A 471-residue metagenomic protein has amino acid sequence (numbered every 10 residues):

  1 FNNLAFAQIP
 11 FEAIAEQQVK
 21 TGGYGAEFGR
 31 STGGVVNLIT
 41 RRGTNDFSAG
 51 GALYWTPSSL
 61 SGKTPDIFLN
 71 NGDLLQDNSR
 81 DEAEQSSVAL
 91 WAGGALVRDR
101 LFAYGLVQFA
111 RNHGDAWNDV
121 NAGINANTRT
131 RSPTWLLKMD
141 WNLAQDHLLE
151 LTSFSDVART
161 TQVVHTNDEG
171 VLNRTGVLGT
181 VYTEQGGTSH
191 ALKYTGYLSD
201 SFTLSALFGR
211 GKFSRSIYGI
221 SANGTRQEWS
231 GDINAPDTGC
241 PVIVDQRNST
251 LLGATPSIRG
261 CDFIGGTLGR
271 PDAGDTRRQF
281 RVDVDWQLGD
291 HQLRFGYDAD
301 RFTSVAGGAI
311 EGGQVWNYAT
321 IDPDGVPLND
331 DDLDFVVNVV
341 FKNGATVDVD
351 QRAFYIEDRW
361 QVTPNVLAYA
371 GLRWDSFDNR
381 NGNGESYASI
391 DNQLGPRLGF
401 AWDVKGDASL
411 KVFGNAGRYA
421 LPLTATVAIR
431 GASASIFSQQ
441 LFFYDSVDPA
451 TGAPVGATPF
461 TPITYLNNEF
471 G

Functional and structural regions predicted by a protein language model:
F1-T21, T64-A83, L90, L137: Short acidic/polar hinge/loop motifs at secondary-structure boundaries that mediate gating or recognition
Q8-T56, G62, S87-R100: A beta-strand signature from Gram-negative outer-membrane beta-barrel systems, especially the internal plug domain
I14, R41-G43, L96-D99, A144-D146 (+5 more regions): Outer-membrane beta-barrel channels and translocator barrels
S48, S79-T160, Y182-S205, P396: Transmembrane beta-barrel wall of Gram-negative outer-membrane proteins
G51-P57, G105-R111, L151-S155, A206-R210 (+4 more regions): Transmembrane beta-barrel strands of outer-membrane/channel proteins
S61-F68, D115-A122, Q162-G170, T175 (+6 more regions): Outer-membrane beta-barrel translocator domains and adjoining extracellular loop/strand segments of Gram-negative
R131, H147-Y355: Replace "related TpsB outer-membrane translocases also match" with "some related outer-membrane beta-barrels such as
L251-I258, G382-N383, A388-G395, G399-G471: Solvent-exposed loop/turn elements at secondary-structure boundaries
